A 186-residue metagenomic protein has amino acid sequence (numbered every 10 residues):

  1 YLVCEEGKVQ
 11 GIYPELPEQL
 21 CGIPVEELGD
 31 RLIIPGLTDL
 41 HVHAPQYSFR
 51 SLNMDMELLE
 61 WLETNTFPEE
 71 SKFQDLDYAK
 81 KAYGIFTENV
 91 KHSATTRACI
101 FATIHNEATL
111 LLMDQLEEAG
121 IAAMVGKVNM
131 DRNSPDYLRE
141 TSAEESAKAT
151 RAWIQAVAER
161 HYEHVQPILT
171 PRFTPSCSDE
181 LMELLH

Functional and structural regions predicted by a protein language model:
Y1-P35: Histidine-rich, glycine-flanked metal-binding segment
Y13, A102, K127: Short beta-strand/turn micro-motifs composed of small residues that flank or help shape donor/cofactor-binding pockets
D30, F67-S71, P135-L138: Short amphipathic alpha-helical segments at helix-loop
D30, H41, A94, L116 (+1 more regions): Conserved, mostly hydrophobic/aromatic
G36-Y47: Histidine-centered catalytic micro-motifs
R50-I121, S146-Y162: Alpha-helical scaffold segments that flank or form the walls of functional sites
E107-H186: Metal-coordinating catalytic core of metallo-dependent amide/deamination hydrolases
